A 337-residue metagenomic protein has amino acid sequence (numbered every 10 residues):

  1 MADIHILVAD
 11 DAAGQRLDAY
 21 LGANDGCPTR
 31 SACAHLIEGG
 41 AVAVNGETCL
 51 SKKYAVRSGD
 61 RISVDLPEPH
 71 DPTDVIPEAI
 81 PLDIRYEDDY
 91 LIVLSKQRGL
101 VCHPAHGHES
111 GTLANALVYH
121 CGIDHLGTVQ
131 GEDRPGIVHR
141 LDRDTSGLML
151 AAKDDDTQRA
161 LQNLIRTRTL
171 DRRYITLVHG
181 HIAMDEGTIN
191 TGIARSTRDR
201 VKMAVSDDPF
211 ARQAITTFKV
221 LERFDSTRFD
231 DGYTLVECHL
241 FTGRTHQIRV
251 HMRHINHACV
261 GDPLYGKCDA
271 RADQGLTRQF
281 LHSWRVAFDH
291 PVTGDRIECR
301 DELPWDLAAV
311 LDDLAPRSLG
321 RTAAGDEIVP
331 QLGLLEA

Functional and structural regions predicted by a protein language model:
M1-T188, G192, T197, R300-P316 (+2 more regions): RNA pseudouridine synthases
I37, I215, L240, H290-P291: Short, acidic, Ser/Thr-enriched surface-loop or helix-capping motifs
V64-P67, R198-K202, Q213, Y265-R271: Short Pro/Gly-enriched beta-strand edge/turn motifs at strand-loop
I76-A79, S206-T216, F280-L281: Short coil-to-beta-strand transition motifs
I84, V178, F218-V220, C259: Conserved hydrophobic positions within beta-strands
E109-C121, K153-T157, R166, T191 (+3 more regions): Pseudouridine synthase
